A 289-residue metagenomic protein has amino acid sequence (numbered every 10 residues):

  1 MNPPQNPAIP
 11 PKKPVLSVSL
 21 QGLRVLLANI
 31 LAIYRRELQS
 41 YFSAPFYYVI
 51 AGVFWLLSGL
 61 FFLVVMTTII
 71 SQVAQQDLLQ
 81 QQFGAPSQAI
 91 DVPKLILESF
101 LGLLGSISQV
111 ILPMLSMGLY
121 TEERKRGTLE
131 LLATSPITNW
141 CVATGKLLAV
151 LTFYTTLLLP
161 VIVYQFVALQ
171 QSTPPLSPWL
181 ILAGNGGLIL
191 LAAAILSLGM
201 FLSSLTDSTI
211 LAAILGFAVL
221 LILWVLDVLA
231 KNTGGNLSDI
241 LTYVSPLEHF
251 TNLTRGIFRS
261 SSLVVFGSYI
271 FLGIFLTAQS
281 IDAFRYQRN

Functional and structural regions predicted by a protein language model:
P3-Q5, P11, V65-K94, A212-R288: Terminal transmembrane helical anchor/hairpin motif
K12-A51: Aromatic- and glycine-rich beta-strand/loop motifs that create alpha-glucan
P45-Q72, S106-I111, L220-I222: Hydrophobic alpha-helical transmembrane segments of multi-pass membrane transport/permease proteins
V53, I96-E122: Long, hydrophobic alpha-helical segments
L60-L63, Q88-G102, T144-D207, S268: Secretory targeting signals
L112-S116, T128, Y164, S197-L198 (+2 more regions): Hydrophobic/aromatic residues in alpha-helical transmembrane segments
P113-A133, L147: Transmembrane helix boundary and interhelical loop/hinge segments in multi-pass membrane proteins
